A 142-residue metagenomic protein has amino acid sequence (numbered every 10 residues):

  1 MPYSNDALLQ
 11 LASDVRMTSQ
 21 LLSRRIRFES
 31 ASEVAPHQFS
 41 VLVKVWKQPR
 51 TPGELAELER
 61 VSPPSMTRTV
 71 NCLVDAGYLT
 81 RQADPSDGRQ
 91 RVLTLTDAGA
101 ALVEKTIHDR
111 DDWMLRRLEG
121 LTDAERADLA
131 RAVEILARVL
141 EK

Functional and structural regions predicted by a protein language model:
M1-P36: N-terminal leader segment of winged-helix/HTH proteins
M1-Q10, R24, A124-K142: C-terminal regulatory/oligomerization modules of transcriptional regulators
D6, S40, D112-R116: Positions in alpha-helical segments
A12, R16, Q38, L42 (+4 more regions): Generic structural concept
S19, S23, P49, V103 (+1 more regions): A structural signal for well-ordered alpha-helices, especially hydrophobic packing surfaces of coiled-coils
R24-S65, A76: N-terminal helix-turn-helix DNA-binding core of bacterial DNA-binding proteins
R68: DNA-binding alpha-helical recognition surfaces that contact promoter or target DNA
N71-E134: Charged, amphipathic alpha-helical coiled-coil/dimerization segments
